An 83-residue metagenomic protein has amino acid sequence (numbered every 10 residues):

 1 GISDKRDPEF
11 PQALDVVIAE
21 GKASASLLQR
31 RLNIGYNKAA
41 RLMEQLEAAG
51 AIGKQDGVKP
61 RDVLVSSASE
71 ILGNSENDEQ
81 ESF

Functional and structural regions predicted by a protein language model:
G1-F83: Terminal-proximal interaction/regulatory segments of ATP-powered molecular machines
